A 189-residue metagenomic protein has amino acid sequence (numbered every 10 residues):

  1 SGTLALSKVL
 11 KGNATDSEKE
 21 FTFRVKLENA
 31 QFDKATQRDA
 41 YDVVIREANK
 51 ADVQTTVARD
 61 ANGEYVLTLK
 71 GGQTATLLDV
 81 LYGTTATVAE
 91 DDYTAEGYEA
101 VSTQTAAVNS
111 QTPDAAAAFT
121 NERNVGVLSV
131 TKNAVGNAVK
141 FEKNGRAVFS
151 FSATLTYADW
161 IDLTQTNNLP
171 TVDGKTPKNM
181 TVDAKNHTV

Functional and structural regions predicted by a protein language model:
S1-V189: Solvent-exposed loop/turn and edge beta-strand elements of beta-rich ligand-binding domains
